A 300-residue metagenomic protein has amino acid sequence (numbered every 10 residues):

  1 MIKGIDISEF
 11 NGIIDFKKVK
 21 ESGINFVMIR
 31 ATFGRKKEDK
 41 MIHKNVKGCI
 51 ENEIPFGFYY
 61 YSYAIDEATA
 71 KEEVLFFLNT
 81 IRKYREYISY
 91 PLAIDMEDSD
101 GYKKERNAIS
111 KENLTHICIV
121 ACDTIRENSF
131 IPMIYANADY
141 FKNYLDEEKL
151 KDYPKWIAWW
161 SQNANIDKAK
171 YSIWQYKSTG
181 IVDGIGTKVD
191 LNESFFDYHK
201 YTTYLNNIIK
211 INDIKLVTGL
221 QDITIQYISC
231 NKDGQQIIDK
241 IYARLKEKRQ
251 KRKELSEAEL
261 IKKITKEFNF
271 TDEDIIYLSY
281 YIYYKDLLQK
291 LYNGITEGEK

Functional and structural regions predicted by a protein language model:
M1-E9, E21, D146-L220, I225: Functionally critical loop-and-helix segments that line ligand-binding/catalytic clefts of soluble enzyme domains
M1-N25, I29-V120, R126-N128: Substrate-binding cleft of extracellular glycoside hydrolase catalytic domains
F56, I131-M133, K155: Hydrophobic anchor at the start of a short beta-strand that flanks the dinucleotide cofactor-binding loop
Y60, A136, W159: Short beta-strand/turn micro-motifs composed of small residues that flank or help shape donor/cofactor-binding pockets
A70-L78, F141-L150: Distinct, well-ordered alpha-helical segments
S129-N143: Aromatic-lined carbohydrate-recognition surfaces of secreted/lumenal glycan-active proteins
I208-T224, K253-F270: Disulfide-bonded cysteine-rich modules in secreted/extracellular proteins, activating on the conserved Cys frameworks
G234-L255, S279-K300: Repeat-associated, polar segments at repeat-unit boundaries in modular proteins
